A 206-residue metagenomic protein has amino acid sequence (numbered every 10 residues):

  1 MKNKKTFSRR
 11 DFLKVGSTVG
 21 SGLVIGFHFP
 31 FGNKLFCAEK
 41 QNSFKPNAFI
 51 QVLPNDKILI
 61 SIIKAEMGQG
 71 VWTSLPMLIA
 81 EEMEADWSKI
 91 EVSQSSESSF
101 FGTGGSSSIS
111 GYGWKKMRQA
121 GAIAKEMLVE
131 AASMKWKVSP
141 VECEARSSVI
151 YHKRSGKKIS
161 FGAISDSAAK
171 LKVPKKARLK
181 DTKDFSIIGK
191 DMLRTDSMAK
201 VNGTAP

Functional and structural regions predicted by a protein language model:
K2-G26, F36-P206: Cofactor-binding beta-sheet edge motifs in enzyme active sites
